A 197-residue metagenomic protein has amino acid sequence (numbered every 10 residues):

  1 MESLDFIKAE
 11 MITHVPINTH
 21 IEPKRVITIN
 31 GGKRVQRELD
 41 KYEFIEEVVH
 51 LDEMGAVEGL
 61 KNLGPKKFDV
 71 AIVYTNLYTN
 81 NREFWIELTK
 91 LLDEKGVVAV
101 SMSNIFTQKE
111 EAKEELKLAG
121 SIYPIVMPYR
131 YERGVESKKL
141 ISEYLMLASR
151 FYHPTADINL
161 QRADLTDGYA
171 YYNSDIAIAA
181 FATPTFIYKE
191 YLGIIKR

Functional and structural regions predicted by a protein language model:
M1-I45, G55-G59: Class I S-adenosylmethionine
L60-I72: A short acidic, Gly/Pro-enriched loop at the edge of an enzyme's catalytic core that lines a small-molecule cofactor
D69, V73-N76, S101: Residues lining the SAM
N81-G96, G120: A short glycine-rich, Lys/Arg-flanked "PGG" loop and its adjoining helix->strand segment in the class I
I86, E111-R133, M146-A148: Conserved Class I S-adenosyl-L-methionine
K95-S103: Conserved beta-strand signature within the Rossmann-like core of class I S-adenosyl-L-methionine
S103-A119, K139-L140: Conserved class I S-adenosyl-L-methionine
K138-R197: SAM/dcSAM-binding transferase cores
